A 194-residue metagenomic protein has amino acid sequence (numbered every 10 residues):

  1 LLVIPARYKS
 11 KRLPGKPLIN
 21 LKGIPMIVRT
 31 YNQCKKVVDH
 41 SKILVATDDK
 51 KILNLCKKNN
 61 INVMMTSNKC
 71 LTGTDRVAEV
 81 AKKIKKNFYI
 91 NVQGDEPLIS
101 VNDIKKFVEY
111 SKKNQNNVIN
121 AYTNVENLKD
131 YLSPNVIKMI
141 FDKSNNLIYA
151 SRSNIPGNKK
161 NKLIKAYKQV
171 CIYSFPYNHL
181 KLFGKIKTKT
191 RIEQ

Functional and structural regions predicted by a protein language model:
L1-A46: N-terminal glycine-rich phosphate-binding loop and ensuing alpha1 helix
L2, I43-V45, Y89, I119 (+1 more regions): Hydrophobic/aromatic residues located in beta-strands of well-ordered beta-sheets within soluble catalytic
H40, K86, N114-V118: Short, high-confidence coil segments that cap the C-terminus of an alpha-helix and link into the following beta-strand
L44, K50-E109: Short phosphate-binding loop-to-helix
T47-D48, I99, F175, Q194: A conserved hydrophobic position in a structured secondary element of the catalytic/binding core that shapes
S100-K187: Conserved core of the sugar-phosphate nucleotidyltransferase
K187-Q194: Donor nucleotide-sugar recognition loop
